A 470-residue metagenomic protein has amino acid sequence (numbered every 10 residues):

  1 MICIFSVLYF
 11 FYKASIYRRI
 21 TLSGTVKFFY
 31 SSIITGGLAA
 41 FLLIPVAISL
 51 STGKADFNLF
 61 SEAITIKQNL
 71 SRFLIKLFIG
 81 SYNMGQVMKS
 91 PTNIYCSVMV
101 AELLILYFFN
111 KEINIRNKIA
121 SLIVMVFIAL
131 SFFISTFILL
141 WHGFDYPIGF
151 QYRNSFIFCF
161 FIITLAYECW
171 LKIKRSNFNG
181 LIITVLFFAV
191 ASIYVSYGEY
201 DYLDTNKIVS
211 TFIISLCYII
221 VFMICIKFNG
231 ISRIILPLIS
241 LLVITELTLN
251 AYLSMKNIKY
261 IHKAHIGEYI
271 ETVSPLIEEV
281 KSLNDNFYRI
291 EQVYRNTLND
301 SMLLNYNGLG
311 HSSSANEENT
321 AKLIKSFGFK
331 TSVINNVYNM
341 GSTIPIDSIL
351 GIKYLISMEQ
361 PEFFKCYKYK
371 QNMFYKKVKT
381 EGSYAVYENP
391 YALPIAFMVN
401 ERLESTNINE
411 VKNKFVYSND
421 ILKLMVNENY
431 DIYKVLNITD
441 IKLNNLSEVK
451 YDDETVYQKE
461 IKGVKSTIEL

Functional and structural regions predicted by a protein language model:
I2-A14, I48, L106-F109, T164: Hydrophobic transmembrane alpha-helices of multi-pass, membrane-embedded glycosylation machinery
I2-I34, Y218-I220: Perimembrane helix-loop-helix junctions
S15-R19, L50, K54, N58 (+4 more regions): Membrane-interfacial segments
G24-A120, F127, I134-F156, S196-T205 (+2 more regions): Periplasmic/ER-lumenal interhelical loops and adjacent helix-loop junctions in multi-pass membrane proteins
V87, L103-N110, E271-L283, Y338-T343 (+2 more regions): Short alpha-helical segments and helix-capping/turn motifs at coil-helix boundaries
I119-L139, D145-T272: Contiguous transmembrane helix-bundle modules in multi-pass membrane proteins
L242-G267, E278-I352, L393, M398-T439: Extracytoplasmic/lumenal acceptor-recognition loop(s) of multi-pass membrane glycoenzymes
I346, G351-L470: Flexible, solvent-exposed extracytoplasmic
